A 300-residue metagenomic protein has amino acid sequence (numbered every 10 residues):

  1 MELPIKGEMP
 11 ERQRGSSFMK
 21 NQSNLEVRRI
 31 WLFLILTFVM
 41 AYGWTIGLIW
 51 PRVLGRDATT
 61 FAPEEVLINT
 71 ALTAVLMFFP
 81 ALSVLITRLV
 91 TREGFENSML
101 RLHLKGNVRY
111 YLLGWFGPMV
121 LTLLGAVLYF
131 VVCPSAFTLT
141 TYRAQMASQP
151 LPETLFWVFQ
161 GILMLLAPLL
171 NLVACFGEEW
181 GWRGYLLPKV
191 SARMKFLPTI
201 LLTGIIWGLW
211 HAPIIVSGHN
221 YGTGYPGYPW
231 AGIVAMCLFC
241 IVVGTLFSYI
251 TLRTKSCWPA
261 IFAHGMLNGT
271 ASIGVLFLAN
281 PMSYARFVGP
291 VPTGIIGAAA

Functional and structural regions predicted by a protein language model:
E2-P4, R12-E26: Short, Lys/Arg-rich, polar N-terminal cytosolic tail immediately upstream of the first transmembrane signal-anchor
I30-Y42, L113-T122: Alpha-helical transmembrane segments
F38, F78, W115, P168-L172 (+5 more regions): Residue-level signature of the transmembrane alpha-helical core of multi-pass small-molecule transporters
W44-R92, V108-M119, A136, T140-L165 (+1 more regions): Alpha-helical transmembrane segments in multi-pass membrane proteins
A144-M146, L186, I215-Y228: Membrane-interface interhelical connector segments
F176-L209, S248-S256: Membrane-interface helix/loop boundary segments of multi-pass membrane proteins
Y225-A231, R253-K255, A263-A300: C-terminal membrane module of polytopic membrane proteins
